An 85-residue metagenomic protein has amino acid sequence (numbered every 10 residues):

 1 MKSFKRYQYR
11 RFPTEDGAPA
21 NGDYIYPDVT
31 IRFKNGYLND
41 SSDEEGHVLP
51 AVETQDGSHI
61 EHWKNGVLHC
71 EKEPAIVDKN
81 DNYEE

Functional and structural regions predicted by a protein language model:
M1-E85: Glycine/tyrosine- and acidic-biased, solvent-exposed loop/turn segments at the edges of beta-strands
